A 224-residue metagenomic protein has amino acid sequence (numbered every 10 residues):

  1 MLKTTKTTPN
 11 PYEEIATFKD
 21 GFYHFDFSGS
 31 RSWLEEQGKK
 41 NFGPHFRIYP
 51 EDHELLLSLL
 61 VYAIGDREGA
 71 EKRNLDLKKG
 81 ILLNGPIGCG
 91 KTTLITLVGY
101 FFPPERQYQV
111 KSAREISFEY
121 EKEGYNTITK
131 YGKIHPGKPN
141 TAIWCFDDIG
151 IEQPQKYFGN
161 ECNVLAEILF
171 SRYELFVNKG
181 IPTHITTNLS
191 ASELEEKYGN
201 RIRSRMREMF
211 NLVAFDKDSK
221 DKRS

Functional and structural regions predicted by a protein language model:
M1-D76, D218, K222-S224: A short, basic N-terminal segment
T4, I151-S224: Replace "adjacent to P-loop NTPase cores in ATP/GTP-dependent enzymes" with "adjacent to NTP-binding cores
G80: Walker A (P-loop) ATP-phosphate-binding motif of ABC ATPase nucleotide-binding domains
L83: Hydrophobic anchor at the beta1->P-loop junction of P-loop NTPases
G88-L94: Conserved glycine(s) of the Walker
L97: Active-site signature of alpha/beta-hydrolase-fold catalytic machinery across serine- and Asp/Cys-nucleophile hydrolases
Y100-W144: AAA+/P-loop NTPase substrate/partner-engagement loops
D147-I149: Walker B catalytic acidic pair
